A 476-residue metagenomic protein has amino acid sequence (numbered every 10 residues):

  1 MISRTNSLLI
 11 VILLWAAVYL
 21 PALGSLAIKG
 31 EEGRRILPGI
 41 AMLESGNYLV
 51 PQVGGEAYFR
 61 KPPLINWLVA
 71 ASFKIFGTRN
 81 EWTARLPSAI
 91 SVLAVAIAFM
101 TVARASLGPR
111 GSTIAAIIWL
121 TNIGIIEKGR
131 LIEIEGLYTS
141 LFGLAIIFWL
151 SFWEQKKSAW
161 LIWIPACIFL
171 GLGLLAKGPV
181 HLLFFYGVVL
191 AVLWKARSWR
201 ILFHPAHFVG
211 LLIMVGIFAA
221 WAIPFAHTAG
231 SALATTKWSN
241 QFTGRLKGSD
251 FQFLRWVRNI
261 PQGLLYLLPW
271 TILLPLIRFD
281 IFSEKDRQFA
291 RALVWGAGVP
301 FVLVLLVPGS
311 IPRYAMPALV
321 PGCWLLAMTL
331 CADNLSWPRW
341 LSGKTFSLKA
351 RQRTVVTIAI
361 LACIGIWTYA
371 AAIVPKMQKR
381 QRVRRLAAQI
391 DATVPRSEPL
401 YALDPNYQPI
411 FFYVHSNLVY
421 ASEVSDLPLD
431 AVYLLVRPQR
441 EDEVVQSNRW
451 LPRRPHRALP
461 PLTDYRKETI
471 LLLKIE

Functional and structural regions predicted by a protein language model:
M1-S336, A372-I373, F411, R454-T469: Membrane-integral, polyisoprenol-dependent glycosyltransferases of the GT-C/oligosaccharyltransferase superfamily
V11, I28-K29, A98, W221 (+4 more regions): A broad, low-specificity signal for short, low-complexity segments enriched in glycine/proline and polar/charged
V53, Q352-V356, P395: N-terminal targeting signals for Sec/Tat export/insertion, comprising classic cleavable signal peptides
K177, L190, S347-R351, V424-L427: N-terminal secretory/membrane-targeting helices
A290, A318, G322, Q352-V356 (+3 more regions): Alpha-helix N-cap/loop-to-helix boundary motif
C331-Y369: Signature aromatic-anchored transmembrane alpha helix within multi-pass, membrane-resident enzymes that catalyze glycan
A362-Q446, W450-I475: Short periplasmic/luminal acceptor-recognition loop of GT-C membrane glycosyltransferases, typified by
